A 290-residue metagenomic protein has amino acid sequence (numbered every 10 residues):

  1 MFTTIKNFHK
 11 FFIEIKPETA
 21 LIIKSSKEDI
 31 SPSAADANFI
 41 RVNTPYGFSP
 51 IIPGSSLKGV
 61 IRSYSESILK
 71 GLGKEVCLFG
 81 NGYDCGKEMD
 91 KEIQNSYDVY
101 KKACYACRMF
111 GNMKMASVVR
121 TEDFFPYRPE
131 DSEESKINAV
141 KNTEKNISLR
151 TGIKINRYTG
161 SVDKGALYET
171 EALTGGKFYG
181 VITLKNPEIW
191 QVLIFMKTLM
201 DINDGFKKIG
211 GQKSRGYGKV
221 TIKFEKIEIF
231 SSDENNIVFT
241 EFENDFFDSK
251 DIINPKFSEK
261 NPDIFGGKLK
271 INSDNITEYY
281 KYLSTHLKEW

Functional and structural regions predicted by a protein language model:
M1-I153, Y158-W290: RNA-binding basic/glycine-rich loop and surface signature characteristic of RAMP-family CRISPR effectors
